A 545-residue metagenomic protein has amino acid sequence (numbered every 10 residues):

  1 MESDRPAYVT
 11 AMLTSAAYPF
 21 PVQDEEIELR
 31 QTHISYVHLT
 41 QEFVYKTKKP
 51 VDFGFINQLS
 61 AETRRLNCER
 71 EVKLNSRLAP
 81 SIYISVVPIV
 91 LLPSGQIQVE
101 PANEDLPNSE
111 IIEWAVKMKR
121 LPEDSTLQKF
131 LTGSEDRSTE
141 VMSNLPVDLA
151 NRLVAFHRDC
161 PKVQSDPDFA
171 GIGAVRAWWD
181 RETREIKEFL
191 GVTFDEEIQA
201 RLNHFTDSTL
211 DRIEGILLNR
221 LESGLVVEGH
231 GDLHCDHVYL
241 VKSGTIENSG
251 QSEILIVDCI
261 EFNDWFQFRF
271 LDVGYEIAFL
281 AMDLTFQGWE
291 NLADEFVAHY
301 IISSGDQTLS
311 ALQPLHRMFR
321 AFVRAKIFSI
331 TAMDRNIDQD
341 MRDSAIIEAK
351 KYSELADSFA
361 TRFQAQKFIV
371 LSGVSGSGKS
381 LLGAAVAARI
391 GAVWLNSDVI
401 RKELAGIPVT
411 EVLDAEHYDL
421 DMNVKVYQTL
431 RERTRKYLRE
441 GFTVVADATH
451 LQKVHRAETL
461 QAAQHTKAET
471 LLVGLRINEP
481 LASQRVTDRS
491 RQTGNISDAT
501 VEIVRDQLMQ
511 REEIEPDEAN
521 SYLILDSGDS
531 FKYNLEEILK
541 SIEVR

Functional and structural regions predicted by a protein language model:
M1-K117, P122, V241-I254: Conserved NTP-binding catalytic cores of kinases and kinase-like/nucleotidyltransferase enzymes across multiple kinase
I56-E62, E100, D105-S109, K119-C235 (+1 more regions): ATP-dependent phospho-/nucleotidyl transfer catalytic cores
L371: Hydrophobic anchor at the beta1->P-loop junction of P-loop NTPases
K379: Conserved lysine of the Walker
A388-F442: Conserved substrate/cofactor phosphate-moiety recognition/catalytic segment in nucleotide-dependent phosphotransferases
L420-T470: Glycine-rich phosphate-binding loop used to anchor ATP phosphates in small-molecule kinases, encompassing both
T466-V486: Conserved phosphate-donor/acceptor-positioning beta-strand/loop module used by diverse small-molecule
D488-E537, V544-R545: Small-molecule kinase domains that catalyze NTP-dependent phosphoryl transfer to phosphate-bearing small molecules
